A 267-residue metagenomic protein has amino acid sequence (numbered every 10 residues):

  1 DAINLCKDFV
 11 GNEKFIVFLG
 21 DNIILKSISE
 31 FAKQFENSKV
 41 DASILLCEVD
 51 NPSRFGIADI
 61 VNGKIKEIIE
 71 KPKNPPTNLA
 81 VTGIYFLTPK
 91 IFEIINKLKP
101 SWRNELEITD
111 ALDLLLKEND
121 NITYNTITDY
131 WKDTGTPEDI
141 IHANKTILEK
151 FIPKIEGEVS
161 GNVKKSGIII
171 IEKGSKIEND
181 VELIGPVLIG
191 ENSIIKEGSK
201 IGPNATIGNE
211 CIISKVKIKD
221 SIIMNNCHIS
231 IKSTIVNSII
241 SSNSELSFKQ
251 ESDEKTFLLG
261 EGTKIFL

Functional and structural regions predicted by a protein language model:
D1-N62: Conserved beta-loop-beta/alpha segment of the NTase-like Rossmann-fold superfamily that binds/positions NTPs
F15, I57, L79, G83-I84 (+1 more regions): A residue-level structural signature of the nucleotidyltransferase/glycosyltransferase Rossmann-like core
V49, V61-G63, P89-I91, N243 (+1 more regions): Short loop segments at secondary-structure junctions
D50-P52, T77-N78, S214, D220: Short solvent-exposed loop/turn micro-motifs enriched in small/polar/acidic residues
I60, F86-L87, G135: A conserved hydrophobic position in a structured secondary element of the catalytic/binding core that shapes
I60-L79: A short, charged helix-loop
T82-I94: Conserved nucleotide-sugar donor-binding and metal-coordinating catalytic region shared by glycosyltransferases
K97-L267: Left-handed beta-helix
